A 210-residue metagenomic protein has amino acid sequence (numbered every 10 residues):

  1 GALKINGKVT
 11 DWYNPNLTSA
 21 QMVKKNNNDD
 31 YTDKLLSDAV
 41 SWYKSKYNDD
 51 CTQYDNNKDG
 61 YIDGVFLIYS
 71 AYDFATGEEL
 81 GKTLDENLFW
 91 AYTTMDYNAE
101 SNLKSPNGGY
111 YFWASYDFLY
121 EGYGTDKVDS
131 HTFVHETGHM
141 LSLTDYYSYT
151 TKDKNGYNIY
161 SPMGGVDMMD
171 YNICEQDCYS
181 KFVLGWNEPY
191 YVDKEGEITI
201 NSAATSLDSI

Functional and structural regions predicted by a protein language model:
G1-K104: Active-site-proximal segments of metallohydrolase catalytic domains
G64, S70-I210: Extracellular hydrolytic enzyme modules, especially secreted metalloproteases of the metzincin/thermolysin-like class
